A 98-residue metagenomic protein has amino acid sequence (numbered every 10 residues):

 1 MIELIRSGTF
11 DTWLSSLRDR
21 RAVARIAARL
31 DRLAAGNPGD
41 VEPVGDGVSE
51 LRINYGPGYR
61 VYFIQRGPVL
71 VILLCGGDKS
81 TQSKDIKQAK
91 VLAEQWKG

Functional and structural regions predicted by a protein language model:
M1-E3, T12, R20-V23, P38 (+2 more regions): Enriched for short, Lys/Arg-rich terminal
R6-G8: Local sequence-structure signature of Cys/Sec-based thiol-disulfide redox active-site neighborhoods
A28-Y55: A short, surface-exposed loop/turn module that caps and links secondary-structure elements
